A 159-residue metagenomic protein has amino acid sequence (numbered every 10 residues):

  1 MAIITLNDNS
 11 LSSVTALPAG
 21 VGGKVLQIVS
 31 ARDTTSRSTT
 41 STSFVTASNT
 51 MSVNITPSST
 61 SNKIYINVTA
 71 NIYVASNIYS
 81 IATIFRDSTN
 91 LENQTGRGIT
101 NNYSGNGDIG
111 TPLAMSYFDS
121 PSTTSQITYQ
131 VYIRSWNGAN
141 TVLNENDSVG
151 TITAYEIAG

Functional and structural regions predicted by a protein language model:
M1-S38, G159: Glycine-rich, low-complexity segments
R32, S38-S43, T56-Q126, Q130-G159: Terminal beta-strand-rich extracellular "head" domains that mediate receptor/glycan or other ligand binding
A47-N49: Short, solvent-exposed loop/turn segments enriched in Ser/Thr/Gly
M51-I55: Extended, low-complexity regulatory regions
